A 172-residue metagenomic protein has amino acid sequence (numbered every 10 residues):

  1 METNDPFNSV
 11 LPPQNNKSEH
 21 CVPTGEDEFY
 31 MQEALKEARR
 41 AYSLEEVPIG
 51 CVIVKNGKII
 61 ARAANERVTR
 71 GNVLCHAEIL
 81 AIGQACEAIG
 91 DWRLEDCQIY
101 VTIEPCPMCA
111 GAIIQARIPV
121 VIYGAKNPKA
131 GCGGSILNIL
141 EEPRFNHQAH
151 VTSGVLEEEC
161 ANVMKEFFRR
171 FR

Functional and structural regions predicted by a protein language model:
M1-Y42, W92, P105-R172: Zinc-dependent deaminase
A34, A38-A41, C51, A61 (+2 more regions): Small-residue (primarily alanine) positions within well-ordered alpha-helices, especially packing/interaction faces
E45-I49, E95: Short, basic and Ser/Thr-rich N-terminal targeting/leader segments
I49-G57: Short beta-strand scaffold segments in enzyme catalytic cores
I60-R67: Short beta->alpha transition motifs characteristic of CBS
R67, V101, A125: Residues that line or immediately flank small-molecule/substrate-binding pockets and catalytic motifs
T69-N72: Conserved Nudix-box catalytic region and its N-terminal flanking loop in Nudix hydrolases and closely related
L74, I79-M108: Short HxH-centered metal-ligating active-site micro-motif
